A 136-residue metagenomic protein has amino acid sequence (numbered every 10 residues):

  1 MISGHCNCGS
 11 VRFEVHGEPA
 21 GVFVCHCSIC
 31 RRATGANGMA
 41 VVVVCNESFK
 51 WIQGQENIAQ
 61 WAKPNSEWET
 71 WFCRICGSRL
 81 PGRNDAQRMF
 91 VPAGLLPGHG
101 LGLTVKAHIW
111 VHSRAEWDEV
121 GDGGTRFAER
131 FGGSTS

Functional and structural regions predicted by a protein language model:
M1-S136: A short Gly-Trp-Pro
